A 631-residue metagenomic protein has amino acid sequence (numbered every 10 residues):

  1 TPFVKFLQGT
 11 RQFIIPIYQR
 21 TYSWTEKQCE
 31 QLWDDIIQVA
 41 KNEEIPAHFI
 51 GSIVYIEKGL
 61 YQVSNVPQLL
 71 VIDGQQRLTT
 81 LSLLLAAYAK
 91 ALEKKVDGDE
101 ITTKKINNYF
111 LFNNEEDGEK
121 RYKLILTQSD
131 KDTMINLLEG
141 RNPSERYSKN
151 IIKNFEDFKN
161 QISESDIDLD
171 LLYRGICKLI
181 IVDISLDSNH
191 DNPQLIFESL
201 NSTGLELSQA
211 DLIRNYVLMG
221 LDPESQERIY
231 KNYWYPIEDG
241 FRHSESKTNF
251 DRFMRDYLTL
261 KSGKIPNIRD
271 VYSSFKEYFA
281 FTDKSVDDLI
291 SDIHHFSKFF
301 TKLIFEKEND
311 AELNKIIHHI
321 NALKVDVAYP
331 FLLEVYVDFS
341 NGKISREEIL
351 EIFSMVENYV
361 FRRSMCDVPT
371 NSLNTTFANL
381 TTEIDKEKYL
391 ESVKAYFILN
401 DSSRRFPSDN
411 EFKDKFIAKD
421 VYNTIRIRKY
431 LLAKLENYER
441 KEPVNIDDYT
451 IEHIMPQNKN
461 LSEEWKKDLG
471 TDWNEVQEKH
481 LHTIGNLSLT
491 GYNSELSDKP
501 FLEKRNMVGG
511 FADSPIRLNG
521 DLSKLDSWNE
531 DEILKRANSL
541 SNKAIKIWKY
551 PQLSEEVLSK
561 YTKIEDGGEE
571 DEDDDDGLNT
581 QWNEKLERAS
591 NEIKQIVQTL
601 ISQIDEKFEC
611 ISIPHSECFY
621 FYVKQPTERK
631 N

Functional and structural regions predicted by a protein language model:
T1-I265, M507-D526, E530-I533, S539-Y561: Glycine- and hydrophobic-rich flexible loops that cap the catalytic core of alpha/beta enzyme folds
G9-I15, R174-I180, N192-P193, D310 (+2 more regions): Glycine-rich, often proline-containing surface loops adjacent to acidic residues and nearby aromatics that form
Q38-P67, I101, T381, D385-L522 (+1 more regions): Betabetaalpha-Me/HNH-type nuclease active-site subdomain
L60, Q76-R77, L186-N189, S202 (+7 more regions): Short, glycine-/Ser/Thr-/acidic-enriched flexible segments
L70-R77, Y173-I176, S185-N192, Q209 (+10 more regions): Secondary-structure capping and boundary motifs in well-ordered enzyme cores
S199, Q209-I213, V271-Y272, L289 (+6 more regions): Composition- and surface-driven signal marking solvent-exposed, interaction-prone regions in large proteins
Q209-K429, W528, I547: A cross-family structural signal marking well-folded subdomains
K563-N631: Charge-dense, helix-prone N-terminal extensions
